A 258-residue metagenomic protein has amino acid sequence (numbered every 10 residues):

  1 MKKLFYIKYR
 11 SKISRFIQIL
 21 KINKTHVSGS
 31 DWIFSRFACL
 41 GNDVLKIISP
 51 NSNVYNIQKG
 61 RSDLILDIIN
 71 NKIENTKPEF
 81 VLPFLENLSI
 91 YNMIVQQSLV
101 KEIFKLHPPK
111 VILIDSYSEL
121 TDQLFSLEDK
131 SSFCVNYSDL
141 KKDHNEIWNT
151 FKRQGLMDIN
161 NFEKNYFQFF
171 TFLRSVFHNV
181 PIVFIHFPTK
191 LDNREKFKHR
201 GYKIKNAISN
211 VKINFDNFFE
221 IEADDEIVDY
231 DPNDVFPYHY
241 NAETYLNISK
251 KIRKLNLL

Functional and structural regions predicted by a protein language model:
K2-L258: Extracellular glycan-modifying ectodomains
